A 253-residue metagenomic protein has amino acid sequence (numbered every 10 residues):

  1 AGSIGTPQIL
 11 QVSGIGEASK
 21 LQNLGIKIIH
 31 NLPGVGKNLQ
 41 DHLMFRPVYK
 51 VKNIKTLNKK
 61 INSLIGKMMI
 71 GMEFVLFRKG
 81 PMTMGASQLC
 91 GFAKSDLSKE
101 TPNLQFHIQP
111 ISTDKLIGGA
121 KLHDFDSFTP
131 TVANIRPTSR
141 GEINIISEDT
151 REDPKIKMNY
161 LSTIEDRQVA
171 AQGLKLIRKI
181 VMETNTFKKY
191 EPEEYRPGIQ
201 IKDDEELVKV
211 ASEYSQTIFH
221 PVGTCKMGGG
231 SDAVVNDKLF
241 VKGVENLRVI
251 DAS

Functional and structural regions predicted by a protein language model:
A1-E73: Glycine-rich loop(s) and the adjacent beta-strand/alpha-helix scaffold that form part
P47, V51-L57, G66-S253: FAD-dependent oxidoreductase catalytic-site/capping-region signature
